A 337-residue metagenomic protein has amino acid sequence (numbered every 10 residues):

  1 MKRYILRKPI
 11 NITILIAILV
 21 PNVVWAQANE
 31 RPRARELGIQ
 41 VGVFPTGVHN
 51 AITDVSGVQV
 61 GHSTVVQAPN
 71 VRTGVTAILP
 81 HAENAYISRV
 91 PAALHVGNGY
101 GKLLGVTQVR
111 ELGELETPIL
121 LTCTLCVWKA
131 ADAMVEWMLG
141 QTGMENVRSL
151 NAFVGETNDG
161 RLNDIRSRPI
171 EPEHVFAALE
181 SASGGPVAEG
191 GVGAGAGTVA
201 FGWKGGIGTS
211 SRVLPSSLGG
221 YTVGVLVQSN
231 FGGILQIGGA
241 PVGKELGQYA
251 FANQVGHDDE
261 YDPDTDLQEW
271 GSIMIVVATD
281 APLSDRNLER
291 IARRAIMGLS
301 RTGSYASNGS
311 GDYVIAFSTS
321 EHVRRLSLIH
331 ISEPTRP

Functional and structural regions predicted by a protein language model:
K2-T13: Bacterial N-terminal signal peptides that target proteins for export
N11-N22: Bacterial N-terminal signal peptides
Q27-G143, R148-G160, T222-G224, G232-G233 (+1 more regions): Generic N-terminal targeting/processing segments that precede catalytic cores or assembly contacts
R33, G47-V48, A130-M134, L150 (+6 more regions): General structural feature for long, well-ordered alpha-helical segments within catalytic domains of soluble enzymes
T53-Q59, F201-V213, Y305-N308: Conserved phosphate/anionic-ligand binding catalytic regions in large, soluble enzymes, centered on
P118-L120, T124-D264: Glycine-rich, mobile lid/loop segments that gate access to catalytic sites or pores
G219-I234, A240, K244, L267-Q268 (+2 more regions): N-terminal nucleophile
I329-T335: Conserved small/polar residues in nucleotide/adenosyl-binding loops
